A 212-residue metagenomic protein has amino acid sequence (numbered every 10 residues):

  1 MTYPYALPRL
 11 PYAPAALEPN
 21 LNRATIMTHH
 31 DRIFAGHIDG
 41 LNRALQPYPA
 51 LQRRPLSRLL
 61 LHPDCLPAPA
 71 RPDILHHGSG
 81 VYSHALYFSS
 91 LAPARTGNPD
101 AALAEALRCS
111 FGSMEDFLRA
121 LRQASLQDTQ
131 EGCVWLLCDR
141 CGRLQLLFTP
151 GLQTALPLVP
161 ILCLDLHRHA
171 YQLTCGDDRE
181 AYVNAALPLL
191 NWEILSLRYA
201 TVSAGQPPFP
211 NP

Functional and structural regions predicted by a protein language model:
M1-P212: Feature for soluble, non-membrane regions of globular proteins
